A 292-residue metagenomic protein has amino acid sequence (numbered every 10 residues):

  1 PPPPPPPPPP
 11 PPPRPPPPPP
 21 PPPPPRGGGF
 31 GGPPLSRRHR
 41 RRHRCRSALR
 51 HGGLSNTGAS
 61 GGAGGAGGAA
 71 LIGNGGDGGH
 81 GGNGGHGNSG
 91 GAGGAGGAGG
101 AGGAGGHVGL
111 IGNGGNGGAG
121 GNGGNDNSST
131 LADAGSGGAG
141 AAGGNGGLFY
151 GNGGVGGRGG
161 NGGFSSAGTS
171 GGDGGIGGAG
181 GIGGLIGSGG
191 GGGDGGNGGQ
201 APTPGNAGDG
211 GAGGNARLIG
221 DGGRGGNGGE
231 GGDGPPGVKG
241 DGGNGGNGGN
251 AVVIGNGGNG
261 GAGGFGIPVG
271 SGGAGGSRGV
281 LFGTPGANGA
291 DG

Functional and structural regions predicted by a protein language model:
P1-G292: Long, compositionally biased tandem-repeat segments
